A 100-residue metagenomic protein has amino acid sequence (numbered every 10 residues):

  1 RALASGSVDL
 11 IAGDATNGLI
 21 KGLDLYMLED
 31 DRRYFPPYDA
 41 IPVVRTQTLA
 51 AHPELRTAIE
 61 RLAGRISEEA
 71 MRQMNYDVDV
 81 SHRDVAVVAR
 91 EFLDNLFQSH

Functional and structural regions predicted by a protein language model:
L3, L49-A50, V78: Hydrophobic residues in alpha-helical segments
L3-L10, L19-P37: Ligand-binding "clamshell"
D14-T16, T46: Short secondary-structure boundary segments
I20-L23, V44, R61: Residue-level signal for pocket-adjacent positions within structured domains
L28-E29, A50, R72: Generic, ordered loop/turn and secondary-structure boundary motif
E29, V44-T46, A63: Pocket-edge structural micro-motifs
D39-H52: A bilobed periplasmic-binding-protein/Venus flytrap-type ligand-binding module shared by bacterial periplasmic
P53-S99: Ligand-binding clefts/hinges and TM-proximal coupling segments of bilobed small-molecule sensing domains
